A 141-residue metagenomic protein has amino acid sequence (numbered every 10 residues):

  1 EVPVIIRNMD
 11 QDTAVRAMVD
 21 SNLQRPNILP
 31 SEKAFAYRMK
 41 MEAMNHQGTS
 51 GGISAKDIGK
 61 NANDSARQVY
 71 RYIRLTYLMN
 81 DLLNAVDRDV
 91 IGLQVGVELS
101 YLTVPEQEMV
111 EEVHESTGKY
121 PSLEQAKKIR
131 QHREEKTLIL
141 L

Functional and structural regions predicted by a protein language model:
V2-L78, N84, S100-Y101: Amphipathic, charge-rich alpha-helical segments that serve as recognition/docking helices
R38-M41, A66-L141: Amphipathic alpha-helical extensions and coiled-coil-like segments
